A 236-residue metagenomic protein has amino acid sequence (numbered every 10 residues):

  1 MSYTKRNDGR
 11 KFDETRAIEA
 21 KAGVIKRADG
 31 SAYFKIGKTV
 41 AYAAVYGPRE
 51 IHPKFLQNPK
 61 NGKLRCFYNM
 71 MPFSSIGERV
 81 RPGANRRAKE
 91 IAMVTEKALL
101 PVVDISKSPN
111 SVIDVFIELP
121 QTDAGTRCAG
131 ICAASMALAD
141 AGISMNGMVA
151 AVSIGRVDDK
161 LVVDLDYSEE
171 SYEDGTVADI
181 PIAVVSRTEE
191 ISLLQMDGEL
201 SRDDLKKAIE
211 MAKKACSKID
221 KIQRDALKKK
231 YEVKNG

Functional and structural regions predicted by a protein language model:
M1-G236: Polyanion-binding surfaces on beta-sheet-dominated domains and ring/shell assemblies
